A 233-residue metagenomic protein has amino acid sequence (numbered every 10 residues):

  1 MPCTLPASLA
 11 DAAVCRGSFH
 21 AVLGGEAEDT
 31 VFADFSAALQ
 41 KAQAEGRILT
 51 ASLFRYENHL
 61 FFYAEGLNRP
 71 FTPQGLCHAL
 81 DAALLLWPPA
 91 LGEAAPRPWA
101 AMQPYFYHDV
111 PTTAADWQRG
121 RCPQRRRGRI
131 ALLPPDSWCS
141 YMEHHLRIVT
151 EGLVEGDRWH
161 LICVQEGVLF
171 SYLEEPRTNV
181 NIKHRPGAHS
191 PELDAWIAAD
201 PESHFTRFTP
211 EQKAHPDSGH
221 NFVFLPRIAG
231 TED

Functional and structural regions predicted by a protein language model:
C3-T30, R121-C139: Short glycine-/aliphatic-rich beta-strand segments at the starts of folded cytosolic domains
G24-R47, S137-R158: Short amphipathic alpha-helical segments
Q43-L49, G66-A100, E155-D157, P176-F222: An amphipathic, aromatic/His-enriched active-site/gating alpha helix that lines ligand/cofactor pockets
A51-Y56, H160-Q165: Short beta-strand
N58-G66, G167-E174: A generic structural motif
A94-L132: Surface-exposed beta-loop interaction hotspot
T112-T113, Q212-D233: Acidic/histidine-enriched, glycine/proline-rich intrinsically disordered or flexible terminal extensions
P135-G156, C163, G167, S203-H220: K/E-rich alpha-helical interaction surfaces of small helical-bundle regulatory domains
